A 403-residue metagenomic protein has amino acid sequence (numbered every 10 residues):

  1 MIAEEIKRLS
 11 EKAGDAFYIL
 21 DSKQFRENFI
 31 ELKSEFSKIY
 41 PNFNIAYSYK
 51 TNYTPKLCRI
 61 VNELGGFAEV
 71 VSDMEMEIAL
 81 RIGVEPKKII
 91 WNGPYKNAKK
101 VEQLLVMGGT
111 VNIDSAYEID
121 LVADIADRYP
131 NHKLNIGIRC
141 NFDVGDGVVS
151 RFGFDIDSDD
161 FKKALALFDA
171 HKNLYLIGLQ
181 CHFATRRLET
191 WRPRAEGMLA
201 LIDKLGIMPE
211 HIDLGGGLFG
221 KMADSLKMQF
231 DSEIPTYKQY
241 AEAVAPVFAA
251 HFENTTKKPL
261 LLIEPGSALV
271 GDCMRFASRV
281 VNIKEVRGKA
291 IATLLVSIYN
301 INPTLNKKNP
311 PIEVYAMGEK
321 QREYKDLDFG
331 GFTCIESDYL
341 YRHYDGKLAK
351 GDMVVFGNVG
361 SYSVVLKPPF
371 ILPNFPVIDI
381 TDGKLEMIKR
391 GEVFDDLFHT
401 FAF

Functional and structural regions predicted by a protein language model:
M1-L134, A166-Y175, I207, V377-F403: A charged N-terminal "starter" segment
F25, K50, S72, L104 (+7 more regions): Conserved, mostly hydrophobic/aromatic
T51-Y53, M74-E75, Y95-N97, S115-Y117 (+6 more regions): Active-site-proximal loop/turn and secondary-structure-junction residues that shape catalytic pockets, frequently
A79-L80, V101, V122-A123, A223-D224 (+2 more regions): Short glycine-/acidic-enriched loop or helix-start segments at secondary-structure transitions that form or flank
I90, N112, G137-R139, G178-Q180 (+6 more regions): Structured core elements
A123-Y129, G153, V281-N282, Y315-M317: A generic local secondary-structure boundary/capping motif
D143-R279: Active-site loop/helix belt of alpha/beta enzymes
A249-F403: Charged (often Lys/Glu-rich) extended helix/loop segments that serve as interaction or gating elements
